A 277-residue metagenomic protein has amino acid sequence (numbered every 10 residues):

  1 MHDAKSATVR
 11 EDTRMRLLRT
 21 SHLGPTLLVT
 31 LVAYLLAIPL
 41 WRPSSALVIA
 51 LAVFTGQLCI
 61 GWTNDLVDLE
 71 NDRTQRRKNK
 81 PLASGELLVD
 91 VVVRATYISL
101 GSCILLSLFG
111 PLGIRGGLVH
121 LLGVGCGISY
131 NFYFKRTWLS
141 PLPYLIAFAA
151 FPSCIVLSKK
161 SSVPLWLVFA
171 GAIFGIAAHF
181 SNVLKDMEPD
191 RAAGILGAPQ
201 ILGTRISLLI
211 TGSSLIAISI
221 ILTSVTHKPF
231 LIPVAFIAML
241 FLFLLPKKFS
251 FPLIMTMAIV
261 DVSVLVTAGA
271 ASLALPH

Functional and structural regions predicted by a protein language model:
H2-H277: Multi-pass alpha-helical membrane architecture of UbiA-family and related isoprenoid/lipid prenyltransferases
